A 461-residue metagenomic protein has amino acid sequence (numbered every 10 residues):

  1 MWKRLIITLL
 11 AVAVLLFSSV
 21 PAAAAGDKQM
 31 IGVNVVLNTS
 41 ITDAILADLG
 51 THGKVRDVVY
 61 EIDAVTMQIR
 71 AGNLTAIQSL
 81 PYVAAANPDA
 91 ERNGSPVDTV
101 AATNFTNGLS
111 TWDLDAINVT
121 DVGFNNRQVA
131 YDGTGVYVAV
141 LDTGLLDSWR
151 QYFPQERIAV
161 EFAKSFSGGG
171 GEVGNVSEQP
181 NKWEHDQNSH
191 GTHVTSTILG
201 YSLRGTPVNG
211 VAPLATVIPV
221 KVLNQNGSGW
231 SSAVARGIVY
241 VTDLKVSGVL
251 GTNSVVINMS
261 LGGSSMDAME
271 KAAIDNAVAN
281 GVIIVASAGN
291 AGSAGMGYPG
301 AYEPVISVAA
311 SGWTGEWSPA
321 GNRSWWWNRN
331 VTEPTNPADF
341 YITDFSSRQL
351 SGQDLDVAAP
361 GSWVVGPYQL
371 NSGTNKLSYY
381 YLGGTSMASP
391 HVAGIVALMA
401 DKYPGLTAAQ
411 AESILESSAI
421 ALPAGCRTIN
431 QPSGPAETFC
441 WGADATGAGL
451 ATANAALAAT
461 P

Functional and structural regions predicted by a protein language model:
T8-F17: Bacterial N-terminal signal peptides
A22-T99, V255: Inhibitory N-terminal propeptides of secreted protease zymogens
A23-A25, Q78-Y137, D147-F153, A320-F340 (+1 more regions): Protease zymogen maturation seam
N34, D57, T66, N87 (+12 more regions): Structural recognition of the beta-strand scaffold that forms the well-ordered cores of secreted hydrolase catalytic
V55-V58, P219, G248-L261, D267-A268 (+3 more regions): C-terminal subdomain of the subtilisin-like protease fold in secreted/lumenal serine endopeptidases
F105-T216, A233-R236, V246-V255, T314-E316 (+4 more regions): Active-site core segment of subtilase-fold serine proteases
D142, V282, A301-D401, G405 (+1 more regions): Extracellular S/T/G-rich loop segment that most often corresponds to the catalytic His/Ser-adjacent loop
M266-I284: Catalytic-core regions built around general acid/base machinery
